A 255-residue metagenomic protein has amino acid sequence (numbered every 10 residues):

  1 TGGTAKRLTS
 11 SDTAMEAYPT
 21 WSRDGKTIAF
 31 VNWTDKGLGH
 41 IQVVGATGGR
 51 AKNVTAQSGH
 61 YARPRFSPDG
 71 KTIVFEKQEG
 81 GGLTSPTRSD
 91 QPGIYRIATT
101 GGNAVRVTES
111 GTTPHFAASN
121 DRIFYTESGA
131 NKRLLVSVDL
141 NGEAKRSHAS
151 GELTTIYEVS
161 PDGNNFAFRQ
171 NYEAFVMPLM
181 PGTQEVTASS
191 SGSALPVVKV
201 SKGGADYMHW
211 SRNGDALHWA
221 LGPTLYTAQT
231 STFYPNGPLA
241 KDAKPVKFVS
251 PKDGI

Functional and structural regions predicted by a protein language model:
T1, R7-E16, R23, T27-A62 (+10 more regions): A flexible loop/linker signature enriched in serine peptidases of the S9 family
E152-T154, G192-M208: Conserved blade-ending motifs and adjacent loop-strand segments that build the rim/top face of beta-propeller domains
I255: An acidic-aromatic substrate-binding cleft motif
